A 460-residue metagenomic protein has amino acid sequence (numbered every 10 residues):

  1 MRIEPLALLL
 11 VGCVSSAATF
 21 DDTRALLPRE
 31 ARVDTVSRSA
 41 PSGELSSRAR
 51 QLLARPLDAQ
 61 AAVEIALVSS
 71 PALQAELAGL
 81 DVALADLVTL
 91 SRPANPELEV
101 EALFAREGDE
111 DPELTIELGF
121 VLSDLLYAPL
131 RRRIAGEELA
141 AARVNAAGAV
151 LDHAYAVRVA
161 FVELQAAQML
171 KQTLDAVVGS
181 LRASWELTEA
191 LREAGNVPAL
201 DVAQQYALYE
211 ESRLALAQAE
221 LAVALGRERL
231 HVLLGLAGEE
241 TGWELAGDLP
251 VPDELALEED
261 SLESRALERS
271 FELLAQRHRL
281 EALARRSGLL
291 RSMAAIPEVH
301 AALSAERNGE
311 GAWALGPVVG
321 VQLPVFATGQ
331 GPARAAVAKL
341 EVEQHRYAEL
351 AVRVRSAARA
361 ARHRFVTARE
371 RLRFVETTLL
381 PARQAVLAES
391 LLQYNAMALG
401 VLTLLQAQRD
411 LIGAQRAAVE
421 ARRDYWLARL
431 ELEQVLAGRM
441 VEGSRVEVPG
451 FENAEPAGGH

Functional and structural regions predicted by a protein language model:
M1-V68, E220-R265, E433-H460: Terminal intrinsically disordered/low-complexity segments used for targeting and assembly
V14-T35, E64-D124, R227-L236, E263-G331 (+5 more regions): A small-residue-enriched
Q74-A75, S91, L122-H153, D175 (+9 more regions): Sec/SRP-type N-terminal targeting helices
A85, T89-R92, V144, L151 (+16 more regions): Regular, well-ordered alpha-helical segments
A128, E137, V144-R265, A361-R364 (+4 more regions): Periplasmic alpha-helical coiled-coil/stalk elements that build and connect Gram-negative outer-membrane
R192-N196, Y394-A398, V435: A short glycine-centered flexible hinge/capping loop motif at secondary-structure junctions
A219, F271, A421: Metallo-beta-lactamase
Q384-L405, G438-E447: A glycine-biased, small/acidic residue-tolerant capping/turn segment at secondary-structure junctions
